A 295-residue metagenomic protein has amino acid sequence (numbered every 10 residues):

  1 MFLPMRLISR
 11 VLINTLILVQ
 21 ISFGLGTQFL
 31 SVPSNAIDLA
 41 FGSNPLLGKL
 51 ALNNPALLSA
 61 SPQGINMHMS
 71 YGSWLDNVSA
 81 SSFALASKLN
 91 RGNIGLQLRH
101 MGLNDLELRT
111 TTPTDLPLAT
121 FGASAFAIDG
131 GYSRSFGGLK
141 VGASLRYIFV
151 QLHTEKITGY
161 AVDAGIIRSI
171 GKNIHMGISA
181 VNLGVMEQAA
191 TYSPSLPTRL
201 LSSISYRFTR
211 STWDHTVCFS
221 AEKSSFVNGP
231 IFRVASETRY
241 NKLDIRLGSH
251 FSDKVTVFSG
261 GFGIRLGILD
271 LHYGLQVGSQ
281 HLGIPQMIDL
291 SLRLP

Functional and structural regions predicted by a protein language model:
F2-T15: Bacterial N-terminal signal peptides that target proteins for export
L16-G24: Hydrophobic h-region of N-terminal signal peptides that target proteins for export in Gram-negative bacteria
F23-P295: Subset of outer-membrane beta-barrel
